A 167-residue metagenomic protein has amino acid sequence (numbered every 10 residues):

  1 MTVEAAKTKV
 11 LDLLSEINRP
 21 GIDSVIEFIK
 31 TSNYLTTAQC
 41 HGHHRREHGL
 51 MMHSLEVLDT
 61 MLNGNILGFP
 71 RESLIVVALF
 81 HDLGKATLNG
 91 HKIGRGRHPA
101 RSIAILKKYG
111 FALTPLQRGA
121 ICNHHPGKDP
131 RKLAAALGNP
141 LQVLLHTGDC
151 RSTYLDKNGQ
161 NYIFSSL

Functional and structural regions predicted by a protein language model:
M1-L167: Metal-dependent phosphohydrolase cores
